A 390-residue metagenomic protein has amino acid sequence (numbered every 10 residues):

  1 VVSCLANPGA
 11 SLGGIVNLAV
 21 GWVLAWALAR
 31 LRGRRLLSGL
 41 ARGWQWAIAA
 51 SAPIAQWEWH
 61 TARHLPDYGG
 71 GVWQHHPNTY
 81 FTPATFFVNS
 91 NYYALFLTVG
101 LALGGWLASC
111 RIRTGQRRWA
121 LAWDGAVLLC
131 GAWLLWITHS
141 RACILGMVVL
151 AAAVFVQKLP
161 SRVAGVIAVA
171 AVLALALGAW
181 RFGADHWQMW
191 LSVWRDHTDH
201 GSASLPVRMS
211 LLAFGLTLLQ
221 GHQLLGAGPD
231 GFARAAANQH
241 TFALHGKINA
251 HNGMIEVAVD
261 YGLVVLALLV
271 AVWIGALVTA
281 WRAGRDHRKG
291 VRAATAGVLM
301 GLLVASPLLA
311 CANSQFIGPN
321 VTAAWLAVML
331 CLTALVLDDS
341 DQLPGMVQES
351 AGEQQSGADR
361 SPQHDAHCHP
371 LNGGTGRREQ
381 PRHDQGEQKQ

Functional and structural regions predicted by a protein language model:
C4-G13, W136-I137, C311-I317: Membrane-interface helix caps and helix-loop-helix hairpins in membrane proteins
A10-I15, A84-G100, A142, A258-G262 (+1 more regions): Membrane-interface micro-motifs in multi-pass membrane enzymes
V20-V23, G39-Y80, T85-K158, L177-R181 (+4 more regions): Alpha-helical transmembrane segments of multi-pass inner-membrane proteins
P53-A62, I137-T138, F155-A203, A213-G221 (+1 more regions): A membrane-periplasm/extracellular boundary helix in multi-pass inner-membrane enzymes that assemble envelope glycans
M147-A151, G297-G345: Transmembrane alpha-helices of multi-pass inner-membrane enzymes
D199-A213, L225-Y261: Long extracytoplasmic/lumenal interhelical loops at the membrane interface of multi-pass membrane proteins
Y261-L302: Hydrophobic transmembrane alpha-helices and their immediate junctions
S340-Q390: Short, strongly patterned local motifs
